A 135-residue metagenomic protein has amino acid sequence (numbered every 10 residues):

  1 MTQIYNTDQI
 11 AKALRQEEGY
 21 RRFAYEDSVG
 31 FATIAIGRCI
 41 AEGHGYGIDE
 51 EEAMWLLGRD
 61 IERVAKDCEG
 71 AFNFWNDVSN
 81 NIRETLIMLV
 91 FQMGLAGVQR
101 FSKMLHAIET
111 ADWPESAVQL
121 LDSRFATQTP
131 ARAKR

Functional and structural regions predicted by a protein language model:
M1-F23, R38, E42, G47-I61 (+2 more regions): Long, amphipathic alpha-helical surface segments
A13, T33-A35, T85-M88, E115: Structural recognition of the beta-strand scaffold that forms the well-ordered cores of secreted hydrolase catalytic
R21-S28, D77: Catalytic glycan-binding domains that act on GlcNAc-containing polysaccharides
S28-I40: Short N-terminal mixed-charge amphipathic segments
R63-F101: Active-site nucleophile-His-acid catalytic modules used for acyl/amide transfer and hydrolysis across diverse enzymes
